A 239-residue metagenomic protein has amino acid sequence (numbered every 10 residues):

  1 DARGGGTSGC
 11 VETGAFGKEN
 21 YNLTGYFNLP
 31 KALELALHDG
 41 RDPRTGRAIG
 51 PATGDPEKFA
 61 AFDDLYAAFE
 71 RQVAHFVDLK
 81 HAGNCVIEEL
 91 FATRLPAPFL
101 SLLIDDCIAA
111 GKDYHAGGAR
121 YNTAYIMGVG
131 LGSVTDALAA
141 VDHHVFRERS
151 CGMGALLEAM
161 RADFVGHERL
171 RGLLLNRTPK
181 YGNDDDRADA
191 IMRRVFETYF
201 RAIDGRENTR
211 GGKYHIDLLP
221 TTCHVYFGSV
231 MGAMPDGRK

Functional and structural regions predicted by a protein language model:
D1-G130, A137-K239: Conserved catalytic cores of very large enzyme subunits
